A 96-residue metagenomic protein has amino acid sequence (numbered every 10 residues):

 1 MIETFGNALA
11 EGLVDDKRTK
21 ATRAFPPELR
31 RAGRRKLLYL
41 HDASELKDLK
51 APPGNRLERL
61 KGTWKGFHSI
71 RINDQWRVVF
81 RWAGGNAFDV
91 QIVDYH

Functional and structural regions predicted by a protein language model:
M1-L37: Arg/Lys-rich, positively charged N-terminal/basic patches that mediate binding to nucleic acids
E3, R30-G33, L49-P53, K65 (+1 more regions): Generic structural signal for well-ordered secondary structure
A8-L9, K20, S44, P52-N55 (+1 more regions): Residue-level signal for pocket-adjacent positions within structured domains
L40: Conserved phosphate-interacting/catalytic interface
S44-H68: A short, surface-exposed loop/turn module that caps and links secondary-structure elements
L60-K61, F67-H96: Enriched for short, Lys/Arg-rich terminal
